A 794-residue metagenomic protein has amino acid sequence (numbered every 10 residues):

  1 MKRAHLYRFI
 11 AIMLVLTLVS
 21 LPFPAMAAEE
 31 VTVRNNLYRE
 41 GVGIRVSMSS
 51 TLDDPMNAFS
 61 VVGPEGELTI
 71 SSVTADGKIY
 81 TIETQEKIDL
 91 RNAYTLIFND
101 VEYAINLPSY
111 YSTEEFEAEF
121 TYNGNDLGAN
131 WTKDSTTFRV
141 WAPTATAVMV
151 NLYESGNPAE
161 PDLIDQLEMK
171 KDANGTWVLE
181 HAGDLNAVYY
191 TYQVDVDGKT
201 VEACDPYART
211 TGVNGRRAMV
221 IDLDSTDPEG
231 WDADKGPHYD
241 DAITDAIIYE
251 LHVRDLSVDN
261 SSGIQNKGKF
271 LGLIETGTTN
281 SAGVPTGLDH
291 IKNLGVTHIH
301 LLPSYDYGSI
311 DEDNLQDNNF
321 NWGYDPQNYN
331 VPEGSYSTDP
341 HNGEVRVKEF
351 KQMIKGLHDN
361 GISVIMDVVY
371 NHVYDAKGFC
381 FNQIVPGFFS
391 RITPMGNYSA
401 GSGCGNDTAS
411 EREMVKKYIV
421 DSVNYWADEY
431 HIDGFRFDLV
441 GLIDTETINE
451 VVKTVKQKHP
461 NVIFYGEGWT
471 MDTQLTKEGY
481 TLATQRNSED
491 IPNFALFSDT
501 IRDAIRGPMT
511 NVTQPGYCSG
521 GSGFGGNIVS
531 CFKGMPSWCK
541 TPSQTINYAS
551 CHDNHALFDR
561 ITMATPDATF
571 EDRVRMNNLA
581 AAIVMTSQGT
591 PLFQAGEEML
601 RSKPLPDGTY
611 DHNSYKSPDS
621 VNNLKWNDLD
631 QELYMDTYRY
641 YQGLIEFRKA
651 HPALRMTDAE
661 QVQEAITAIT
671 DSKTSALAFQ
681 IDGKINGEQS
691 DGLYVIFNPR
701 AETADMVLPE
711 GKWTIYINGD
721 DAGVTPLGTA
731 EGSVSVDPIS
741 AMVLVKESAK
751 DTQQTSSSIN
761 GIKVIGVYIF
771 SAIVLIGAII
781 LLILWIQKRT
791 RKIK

Functional and structural regions predicted by a protein language model:
S20-E30, S756-K763, W785-R789: Sec-dependent signal peptide cleavage junction
T32-R34, I79-T137, A159-I164, D172-G272: The feature marks proteins involved in alpha-glucan
S49-I70, T146-I164: Short, surface-exposed alpha-helix to beta-strand junction/turn motifs within ectodomains of secreted and cell-envelope
A142, N186-Y190, L727-T755: C-terminal beta-strand-rich structural cap/linker in extracellular carbohydrate-active enzymes
A159, I164-K170, N174, D317 (+4 more regions): Active-site-proximal helices and loops of the catalytic beta/alpha 8
R254-Y430, I448-H459, I463: Substrate-binding/active-site clefts of carbohydrate-active enzymes
P542-K712: Loop/helix patches that line or flank the sugar-binding groove of alpha-linked glycan CAZymes
G777-K794: C-terminal membrane-anchoring or membrane-association module
